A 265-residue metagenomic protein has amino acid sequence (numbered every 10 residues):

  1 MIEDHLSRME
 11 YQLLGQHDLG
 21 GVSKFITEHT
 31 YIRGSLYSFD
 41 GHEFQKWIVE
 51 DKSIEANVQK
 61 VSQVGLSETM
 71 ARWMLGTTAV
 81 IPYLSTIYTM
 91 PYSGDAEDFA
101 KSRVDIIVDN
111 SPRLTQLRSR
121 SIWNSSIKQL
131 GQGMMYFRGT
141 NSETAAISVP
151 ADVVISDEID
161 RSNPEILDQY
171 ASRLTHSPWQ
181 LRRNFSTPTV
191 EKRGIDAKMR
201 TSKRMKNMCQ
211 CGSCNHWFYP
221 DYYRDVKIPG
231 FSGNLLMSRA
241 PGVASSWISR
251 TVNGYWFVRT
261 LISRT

Functional and structural regions predicted by a protein language model:
M1-N253, F257, S263-T265: Phosphate/NTP-binding elements of NTP-utilizing enzymes
